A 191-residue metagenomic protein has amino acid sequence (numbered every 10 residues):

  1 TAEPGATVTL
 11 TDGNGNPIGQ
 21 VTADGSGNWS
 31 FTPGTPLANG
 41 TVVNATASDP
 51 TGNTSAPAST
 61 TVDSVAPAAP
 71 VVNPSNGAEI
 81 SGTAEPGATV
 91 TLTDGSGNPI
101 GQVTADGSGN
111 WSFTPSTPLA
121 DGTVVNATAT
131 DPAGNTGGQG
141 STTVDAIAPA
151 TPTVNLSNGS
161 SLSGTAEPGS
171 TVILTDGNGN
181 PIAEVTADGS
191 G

Functional and structural regions predicted by a protein language model:
T1-G191: Ser/Thr-rich low-complexity repeats and stalk/linker segments
